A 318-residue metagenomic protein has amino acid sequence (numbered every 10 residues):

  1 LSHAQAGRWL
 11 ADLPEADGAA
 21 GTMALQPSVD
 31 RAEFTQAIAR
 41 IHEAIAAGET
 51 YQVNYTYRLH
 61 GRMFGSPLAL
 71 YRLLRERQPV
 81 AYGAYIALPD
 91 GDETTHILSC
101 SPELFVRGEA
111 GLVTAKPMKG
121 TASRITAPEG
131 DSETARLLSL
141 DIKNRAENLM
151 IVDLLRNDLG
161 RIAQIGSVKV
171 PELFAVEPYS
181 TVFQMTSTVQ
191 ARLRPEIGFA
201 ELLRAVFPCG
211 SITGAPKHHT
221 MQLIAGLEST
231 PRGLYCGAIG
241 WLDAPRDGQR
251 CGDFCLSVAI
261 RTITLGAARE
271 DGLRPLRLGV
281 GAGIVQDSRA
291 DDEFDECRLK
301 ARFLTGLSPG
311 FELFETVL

Functional and structural regions predicted by a protein language model:
L1-L318: Extended alpha-helical targeting/anchoring segments, especially N-terminal organellar/secretory targeting helices
